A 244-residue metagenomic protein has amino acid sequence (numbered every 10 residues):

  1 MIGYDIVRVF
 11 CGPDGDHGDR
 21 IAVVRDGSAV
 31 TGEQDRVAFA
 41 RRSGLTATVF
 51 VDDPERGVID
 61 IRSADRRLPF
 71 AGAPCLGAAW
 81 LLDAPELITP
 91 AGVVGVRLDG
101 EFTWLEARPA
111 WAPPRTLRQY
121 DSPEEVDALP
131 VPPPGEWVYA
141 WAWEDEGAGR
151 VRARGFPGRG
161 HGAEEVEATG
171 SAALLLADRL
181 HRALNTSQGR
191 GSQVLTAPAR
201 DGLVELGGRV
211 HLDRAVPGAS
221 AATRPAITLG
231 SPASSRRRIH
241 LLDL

Functional and structural regions predicted by a protein language model:
M1-L244: Active-site proximal loop and beta-alpha junction motif in alpha/beta enzyme cores
